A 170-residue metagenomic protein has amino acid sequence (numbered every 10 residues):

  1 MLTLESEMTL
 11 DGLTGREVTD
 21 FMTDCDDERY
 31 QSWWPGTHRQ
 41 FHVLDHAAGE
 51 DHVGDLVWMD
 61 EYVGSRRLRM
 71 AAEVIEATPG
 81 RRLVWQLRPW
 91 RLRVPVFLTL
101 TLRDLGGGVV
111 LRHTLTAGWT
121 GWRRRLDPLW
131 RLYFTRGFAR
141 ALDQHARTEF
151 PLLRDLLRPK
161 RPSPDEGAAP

Functional and structural regions predicted by a protein language model:
M1-G49, P170: Hydrophobic ligand-binding cavity/cleft-lining segments
L2-T9, V109, D155, P159 (+1 more regions): Aromatic-glycine hotspot motif
T3-E5, R67-A71, R93-L98: Short, surface-exposed coil-to-beta transition loops
G12-R16, I75-R81, T101-V110, D155: A short, structured loop/turn motif at beta-sheet edges
V18-M22, V74, W85, L111-H113 (+1 more regions): Hydrophobic pocket/interface hotspot
D26, F138, L142, A146-F150 (+1 more regions): Short amphipathic alpha-helical signal-transduction/dimerization elements
F41-R91, T148, D155-P164: Glycine-rich portal/gate segments that line the openings of hydrophobic small-molecule binding cavities
Q86-Q144: Beta-strand/loop substructures that line and gate deep hydrophobic ligand-binding cavities in soluble
